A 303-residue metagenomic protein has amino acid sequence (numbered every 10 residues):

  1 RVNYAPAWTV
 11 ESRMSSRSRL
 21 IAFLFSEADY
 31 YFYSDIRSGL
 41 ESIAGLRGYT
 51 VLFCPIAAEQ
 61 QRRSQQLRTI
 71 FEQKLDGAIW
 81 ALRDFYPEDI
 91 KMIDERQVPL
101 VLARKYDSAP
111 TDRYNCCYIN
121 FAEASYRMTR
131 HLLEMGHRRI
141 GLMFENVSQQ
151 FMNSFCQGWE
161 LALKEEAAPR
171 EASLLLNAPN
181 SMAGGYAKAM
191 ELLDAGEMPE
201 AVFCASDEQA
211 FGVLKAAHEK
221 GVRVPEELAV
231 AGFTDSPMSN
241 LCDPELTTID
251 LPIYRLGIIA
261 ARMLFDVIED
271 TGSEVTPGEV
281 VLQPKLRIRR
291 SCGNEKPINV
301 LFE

Functional and structural regions predicted by a protein language model:
R1-R17: N-terminal helix-turn-helix DNA-binding module of bacterial transcription factors
M14, A22-L24, I79, G141 (+3 more regions): Short, well-ordered beta-strand segments
S16-R130, E134, L193-D194: Alpha-helical recognition/docking segments in bacterial nutrient-uptake and carbohydrate-utilization systems
F25-D35, F53-R62, K105, C116-R127 (+5 more regions): Hinge/beta->alpha junction and helix N-cap segments in small-molecule ligand-binding domains
D76, R138-I140, M198-E200: Short acidic/polar active-site loop segments enriched in Thr and Asp
R170, M190-E303: Flexible loop/turn connectors
